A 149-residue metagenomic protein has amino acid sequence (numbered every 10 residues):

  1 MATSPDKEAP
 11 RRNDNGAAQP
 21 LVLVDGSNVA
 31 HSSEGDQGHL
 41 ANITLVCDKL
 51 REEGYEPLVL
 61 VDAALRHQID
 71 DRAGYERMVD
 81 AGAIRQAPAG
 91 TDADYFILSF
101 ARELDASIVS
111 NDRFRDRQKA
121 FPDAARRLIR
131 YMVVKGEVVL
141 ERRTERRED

Functional and structural regions predicted by a protein language model:
M1-A18: Acidic, polar low-complexity linker/tail segments
N13, Q19-V22, V29-G35, L40-D149: Nuclease catalytic cores that cleave nucleic-acid phosphodiester bonds, predominantly acidic two-metal-ion
